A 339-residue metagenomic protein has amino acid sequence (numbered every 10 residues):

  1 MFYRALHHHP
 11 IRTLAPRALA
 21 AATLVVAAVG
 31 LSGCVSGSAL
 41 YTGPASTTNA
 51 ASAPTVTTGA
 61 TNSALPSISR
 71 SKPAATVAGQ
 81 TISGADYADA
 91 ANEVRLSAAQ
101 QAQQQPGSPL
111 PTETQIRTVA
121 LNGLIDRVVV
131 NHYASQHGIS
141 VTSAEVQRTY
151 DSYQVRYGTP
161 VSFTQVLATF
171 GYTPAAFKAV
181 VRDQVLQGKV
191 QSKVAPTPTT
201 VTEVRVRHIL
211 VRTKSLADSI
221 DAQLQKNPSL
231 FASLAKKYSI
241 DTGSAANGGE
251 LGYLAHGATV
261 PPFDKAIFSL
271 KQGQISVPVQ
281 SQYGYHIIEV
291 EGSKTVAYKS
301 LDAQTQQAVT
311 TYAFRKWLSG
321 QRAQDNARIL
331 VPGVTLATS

Functional and structural regions predicted by a protein language model:
M1-P111, K316, A323-S339: Short, low-structural-confidence N-terminal segments
F2-Y3, N92-A120, S135-V201, R212-S215 (+1 more regions): Charged, solvent-exposed helices and adjacent loops that form client-binding or oligomerization surfaces
S36-S69, V77, T164-A222, L230-K236 (+1 more regions): PPIase-associated folding chaperone regions across multiple families
T81, D86, E145, K189 (+1 more regions): Ca2+-coordinating acidic residues in Ca2+-binding motifs
N122-L124: Solvent-exposed, non-transmembrane segments of extracytoplasmic/periplasmic domains
V155-S162, D241-G248, V260: Secretory-pathway/luminal and periplasmic proteins that interact with or process carbohydrate-rich
E250-A255: A short, glycine/acidic-enriched catalytic loop
